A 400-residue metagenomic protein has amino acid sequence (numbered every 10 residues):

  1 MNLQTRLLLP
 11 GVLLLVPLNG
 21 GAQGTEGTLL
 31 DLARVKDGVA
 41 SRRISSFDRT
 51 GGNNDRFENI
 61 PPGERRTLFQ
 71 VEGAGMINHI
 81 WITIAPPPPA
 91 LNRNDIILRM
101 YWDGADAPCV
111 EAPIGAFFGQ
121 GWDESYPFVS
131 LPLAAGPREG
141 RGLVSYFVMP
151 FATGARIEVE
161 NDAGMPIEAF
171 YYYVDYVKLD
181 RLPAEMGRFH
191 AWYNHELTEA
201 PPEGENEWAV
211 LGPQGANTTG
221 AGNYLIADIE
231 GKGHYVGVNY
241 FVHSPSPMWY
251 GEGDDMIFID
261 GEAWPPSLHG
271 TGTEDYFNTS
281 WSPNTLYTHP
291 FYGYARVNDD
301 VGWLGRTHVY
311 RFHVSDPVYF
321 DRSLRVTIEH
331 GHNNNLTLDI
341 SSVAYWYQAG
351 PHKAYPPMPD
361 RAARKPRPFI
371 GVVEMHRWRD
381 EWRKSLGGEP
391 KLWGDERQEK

Functional and structural regions predicted by a protein language model:
M1-L9: Bacterial N-terminal signal peptides that target proteins for export
L13-L14: Short, linear, compositionally biased motifs with a strong N-terminal bias
P17-N19: N-terminal signal peptide c-region/cleavage motif recognized by signal peptidases
Q23-E399: Beta-strand-centric surfaces of beta-sandwich/beta-rich domains
